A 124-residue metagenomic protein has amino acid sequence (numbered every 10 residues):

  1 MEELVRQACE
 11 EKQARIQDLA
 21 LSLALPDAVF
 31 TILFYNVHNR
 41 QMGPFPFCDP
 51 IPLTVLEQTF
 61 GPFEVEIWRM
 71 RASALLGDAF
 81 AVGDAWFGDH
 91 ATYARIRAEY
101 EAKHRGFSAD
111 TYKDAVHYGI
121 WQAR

Functional and structural regions predicted by a protein language model:
M1-R124: Charged, amphipathic alpha-helical regulatory modules used for macromolecular assembly or allosteric control
